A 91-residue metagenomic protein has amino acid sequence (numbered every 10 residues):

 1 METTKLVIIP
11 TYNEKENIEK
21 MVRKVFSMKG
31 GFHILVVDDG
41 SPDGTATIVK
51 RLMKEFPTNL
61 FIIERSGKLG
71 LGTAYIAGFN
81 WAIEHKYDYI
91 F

Functional and structural regions predicted by a protein language model:
M1-F91: Structured catalytic core of nucleotide-sugar glycosyltransferases
